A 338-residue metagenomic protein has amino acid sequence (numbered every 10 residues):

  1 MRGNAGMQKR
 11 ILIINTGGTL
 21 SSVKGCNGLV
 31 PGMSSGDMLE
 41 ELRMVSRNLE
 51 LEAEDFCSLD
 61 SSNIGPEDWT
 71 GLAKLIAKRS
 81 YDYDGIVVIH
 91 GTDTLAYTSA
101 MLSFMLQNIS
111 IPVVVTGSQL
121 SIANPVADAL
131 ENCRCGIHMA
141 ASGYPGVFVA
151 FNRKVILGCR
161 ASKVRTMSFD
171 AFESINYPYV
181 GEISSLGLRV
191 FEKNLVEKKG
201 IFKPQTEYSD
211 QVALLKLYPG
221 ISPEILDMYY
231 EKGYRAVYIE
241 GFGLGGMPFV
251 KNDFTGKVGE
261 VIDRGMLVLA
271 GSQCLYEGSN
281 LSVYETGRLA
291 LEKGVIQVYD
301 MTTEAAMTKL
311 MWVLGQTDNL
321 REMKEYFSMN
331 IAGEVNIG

Functional and structural regions predicted by a protein language model:
R2-A77, Y276: ATP/NTP phosphate-donor binding region
Q8, I14-S22, S35-G36, E40-V45 (+4 more regions): Accessory alpha-helical/coil subdomains and C-terminal extensions that flank or cap enzyme catalytic cores
K24-N27, S99-A100, P125-D128, G158-K163 (+1 more regions): Short acidic, glycine/serine/threonine-rich loops at helix termini
Y81-L95, K232-G245: Short acidic, glycine-rich surface-loop motifs adjacent to enzyme active sites
V88-I111, F249-K257, T286: Short Gly/Thr/Asp-enriched flexible loops that form oxyanion-binding sites at enzyme active sites
S99-D128, I137-S142, V261-S272: Short, acidic/small-residue loops that bind anionic groups at enzyme active sites
V115-S184: Internal gly/pro-rich beta-alpha loop/helix module that stabilizes soluble enzyme cofactors or their anionic handles
L244-G338: C-terminal non-catalytic interaction/assembly regions of soluble proteins
